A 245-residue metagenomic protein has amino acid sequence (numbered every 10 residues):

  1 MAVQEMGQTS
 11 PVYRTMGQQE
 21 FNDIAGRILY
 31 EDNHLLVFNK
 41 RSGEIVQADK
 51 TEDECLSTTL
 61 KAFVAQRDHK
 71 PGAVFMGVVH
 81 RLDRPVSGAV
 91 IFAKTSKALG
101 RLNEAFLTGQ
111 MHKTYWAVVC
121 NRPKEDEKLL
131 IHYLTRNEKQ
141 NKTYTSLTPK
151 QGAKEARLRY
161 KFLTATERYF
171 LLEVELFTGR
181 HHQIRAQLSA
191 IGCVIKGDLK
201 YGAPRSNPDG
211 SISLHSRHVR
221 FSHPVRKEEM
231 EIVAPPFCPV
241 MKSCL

Functional and structural regions predicted by a protein language model:
M1-L245: RNA pseudouridine synthases
